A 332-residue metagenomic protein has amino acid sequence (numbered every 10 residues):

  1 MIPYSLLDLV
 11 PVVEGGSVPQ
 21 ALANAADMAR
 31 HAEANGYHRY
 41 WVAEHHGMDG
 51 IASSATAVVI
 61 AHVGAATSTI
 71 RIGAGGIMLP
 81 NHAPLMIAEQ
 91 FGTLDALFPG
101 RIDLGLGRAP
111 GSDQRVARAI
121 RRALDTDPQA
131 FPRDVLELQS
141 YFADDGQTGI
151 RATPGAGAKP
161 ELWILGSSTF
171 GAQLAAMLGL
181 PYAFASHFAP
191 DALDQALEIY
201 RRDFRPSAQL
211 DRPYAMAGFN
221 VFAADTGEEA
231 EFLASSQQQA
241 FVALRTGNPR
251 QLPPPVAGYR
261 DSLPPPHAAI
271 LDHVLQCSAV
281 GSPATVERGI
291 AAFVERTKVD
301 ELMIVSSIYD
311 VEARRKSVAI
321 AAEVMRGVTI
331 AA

Functional and structural regions predicted by a protein language model:
M1-T67: N-terminal beta1-alpha1-beta2 module of alpha/beta enzyme domains
P3-V18, P80-A143, Y182, P190: Flexible, glycine-rich active-site loops centered on histidine and acidic residues that chelate a metal or position
Y4, A32, G36, E44 (+6 more regions): Conserved, mostly hydrophobic/aromatic
Y4-D8, Y40-V42, I72-A74, I102-L106 (+4 more regions): Hydrophobic faces of well-ordered beta-strands that scaffold small-molecule active sites in alpha/beta enzyme cores
D8-A23, I77-L85, A156-G166, V274-P283: Active-site mouth loops of central-metabolism enzymes
E33, I60-T69, D95-I102, A176-M177 (+2 more regions): Acidic (Asp/Glu)-rich catalytic clusters
R118, L124-A152, A192-K298, R326-A332: An alpha-helical appendage that flanks or caps ligand/catalytic pockets
A172, A176-D191, A196-L197: A conserved active-site cap/scaffold subdomain adjacent to cofactor or substrate pockets
